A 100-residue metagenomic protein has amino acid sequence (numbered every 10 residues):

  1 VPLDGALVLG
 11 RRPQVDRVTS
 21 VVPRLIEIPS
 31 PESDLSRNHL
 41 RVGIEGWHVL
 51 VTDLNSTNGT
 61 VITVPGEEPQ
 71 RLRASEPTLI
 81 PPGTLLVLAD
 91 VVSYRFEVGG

Functional and structural regions predicted by a protein language model:
V1-R37, Y94-R95: N-terminal beta-hairpin/loop module of FHA
L3, D53, L88: Conserved strand-loop elements at the edges of beta-sheets that form or border functional pockets
G5, W47, N55-S56, V92: A generic "binding-loop/recognition-motif" signal
L9, I44, T63-G100: C-terminal boundary/linker segments immediately following FHA domains
L9, N38-V42, H48-T52, N58-I62 (+1 more regions): Short hydrophobic/aromatic patches on the structural cores and recognition surfaces of FHA
P23-L25, H39, S75, G83: Short, acidic/polar N-cap/turn motifs at the starts of alpha helices
